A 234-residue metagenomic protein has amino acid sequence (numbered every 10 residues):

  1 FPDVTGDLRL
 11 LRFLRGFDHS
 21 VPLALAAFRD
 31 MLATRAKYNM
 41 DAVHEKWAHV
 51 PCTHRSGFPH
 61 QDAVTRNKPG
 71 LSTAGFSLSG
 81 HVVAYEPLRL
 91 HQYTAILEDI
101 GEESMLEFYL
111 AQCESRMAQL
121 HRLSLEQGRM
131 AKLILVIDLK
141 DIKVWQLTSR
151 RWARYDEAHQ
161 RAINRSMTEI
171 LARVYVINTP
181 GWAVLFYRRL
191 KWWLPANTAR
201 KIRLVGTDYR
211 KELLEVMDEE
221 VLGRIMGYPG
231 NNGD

Functional and structural regions predicted by a protein language model:
F1-D234: Basic, amphipathic alpha-helical/coil surface patches used to engage anionic, phosphate-bearing ligands and membranes
